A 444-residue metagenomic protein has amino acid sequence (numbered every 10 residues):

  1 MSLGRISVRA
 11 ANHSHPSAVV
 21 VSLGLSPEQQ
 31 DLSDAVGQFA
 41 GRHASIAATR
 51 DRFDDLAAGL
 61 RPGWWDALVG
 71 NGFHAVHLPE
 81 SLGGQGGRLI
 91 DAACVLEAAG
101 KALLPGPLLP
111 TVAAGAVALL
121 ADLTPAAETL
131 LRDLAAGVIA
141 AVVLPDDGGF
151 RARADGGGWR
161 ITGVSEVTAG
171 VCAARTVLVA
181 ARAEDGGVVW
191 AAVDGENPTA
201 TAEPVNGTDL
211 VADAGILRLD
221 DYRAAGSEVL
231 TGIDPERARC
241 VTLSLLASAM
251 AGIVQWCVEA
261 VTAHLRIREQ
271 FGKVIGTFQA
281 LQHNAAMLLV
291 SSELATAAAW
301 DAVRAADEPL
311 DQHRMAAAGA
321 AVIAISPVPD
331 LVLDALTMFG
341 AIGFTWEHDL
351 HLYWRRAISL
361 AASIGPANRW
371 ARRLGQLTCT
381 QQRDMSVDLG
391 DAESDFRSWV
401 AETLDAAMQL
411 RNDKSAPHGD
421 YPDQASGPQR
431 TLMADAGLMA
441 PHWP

Functional and structural regions predicted by a protein language model:
S2-A102, C240, S244-P444: Alpha-helical interface subdomain recognition
G4-S7, P105-V112, L130: Extended, solvent-exposed polar beta/coil surface segments
G24, E128-E259, D384-D391, D395-S398 (+1 more regions): FAD-binding core of flavoproteins
L56, D122-A126, D155-G158, E184-G186 (+1 more regions): Short, glycine- and charge-enriched coil/turn segments that flank and shape catalytic ligand pockets
R88-A92, T111, A127: Amphipathic alpha-helical segments in well-structured domains
C94, A98, A113-V117, T129: Generic beta-strand or strand-like secondary-structure segments
L103-P105, S165: Active-site PLP-lysine loop of aminotransferase-like
G106-T124: N-terminal glycine-rich flavin-associated loop
